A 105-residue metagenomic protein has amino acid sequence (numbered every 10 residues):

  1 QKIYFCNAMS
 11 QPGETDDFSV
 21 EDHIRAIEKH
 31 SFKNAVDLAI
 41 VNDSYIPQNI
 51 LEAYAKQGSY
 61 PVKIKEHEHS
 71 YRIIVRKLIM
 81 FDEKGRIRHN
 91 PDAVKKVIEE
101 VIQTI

Functional and structural regions predicted by a protein language model:
Q1-G13, D17: Conserved mixed alpha/beta catalytic, RNA-binding, or beta-rich assembly cores of soluble enzyme, regulatory
D17-I105: C-terminal functional extensions of proteins
